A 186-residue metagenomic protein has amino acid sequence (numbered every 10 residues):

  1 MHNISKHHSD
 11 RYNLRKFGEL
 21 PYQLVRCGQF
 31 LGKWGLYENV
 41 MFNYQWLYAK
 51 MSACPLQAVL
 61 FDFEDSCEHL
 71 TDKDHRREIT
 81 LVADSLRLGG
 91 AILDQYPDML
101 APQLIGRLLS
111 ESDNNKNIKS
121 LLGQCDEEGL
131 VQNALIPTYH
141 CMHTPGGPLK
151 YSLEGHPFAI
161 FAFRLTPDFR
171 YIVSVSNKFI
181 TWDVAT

Functional and structural regions predicted by a protein language model:
M1-P148: Hydrophobic repeat-domain scaffold segments
D113, A159, I180-T181: Eukaryotic short linear interaction motifs
L153-I160: WD40/WD-repeat beta-propeller blade N-cap
F163, F179-A185: WD40-repeat beta-propellers
P167-D168: Residue-level detector of Asp-centered blade-edge/turn motifs that repeat once per structural unit in beta-propeller
V175-N177: Conserved strand-to-loop turn within each blade of WD40 beta-propeller repeats
